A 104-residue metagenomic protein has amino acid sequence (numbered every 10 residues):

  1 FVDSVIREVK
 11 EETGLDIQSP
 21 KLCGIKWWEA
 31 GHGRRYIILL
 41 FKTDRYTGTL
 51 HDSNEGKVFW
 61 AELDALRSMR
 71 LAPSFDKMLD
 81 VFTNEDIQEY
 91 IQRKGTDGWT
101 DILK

Functional and structural regions predicted by a protein language model:
V5, V9: Hydrophobic alpha-helical positions that pack around
E11, G48, S68: Active-site micro-motifs of SAM-dependent methyltransferase domains
G14-T49: Active-site segment of metal-dependent pyrophosphate-handling enzymes, primarily the Nudix hydrolase catalytic core
G24, W60-E62, E89-I91: Structural signal for conserved beta-strand scaffold positions within catalytic alpha/beta enzyme cores
L40-K42, H51-T83, D101-L103: NUDIX/MutT-family hydrolases
N84-K104: Acidic/histidine-enriched, glycine/proline-rich intrinsically disordered or flexible terminal extensions
